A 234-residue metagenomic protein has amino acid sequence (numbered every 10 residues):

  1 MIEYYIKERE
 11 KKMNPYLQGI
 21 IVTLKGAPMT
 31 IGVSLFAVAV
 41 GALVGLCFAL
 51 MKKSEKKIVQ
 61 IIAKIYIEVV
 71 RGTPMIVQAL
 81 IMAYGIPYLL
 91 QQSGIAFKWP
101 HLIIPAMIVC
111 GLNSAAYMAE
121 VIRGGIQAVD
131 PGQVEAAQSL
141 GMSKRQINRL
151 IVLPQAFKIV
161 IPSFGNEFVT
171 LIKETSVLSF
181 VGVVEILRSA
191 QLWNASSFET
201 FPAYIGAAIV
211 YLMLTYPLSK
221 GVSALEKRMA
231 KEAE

Functional and structural regions predicted by a protein language model:
Y5-E234: Transmembrane alpha-helices and adjacent helix-loop boundaries
